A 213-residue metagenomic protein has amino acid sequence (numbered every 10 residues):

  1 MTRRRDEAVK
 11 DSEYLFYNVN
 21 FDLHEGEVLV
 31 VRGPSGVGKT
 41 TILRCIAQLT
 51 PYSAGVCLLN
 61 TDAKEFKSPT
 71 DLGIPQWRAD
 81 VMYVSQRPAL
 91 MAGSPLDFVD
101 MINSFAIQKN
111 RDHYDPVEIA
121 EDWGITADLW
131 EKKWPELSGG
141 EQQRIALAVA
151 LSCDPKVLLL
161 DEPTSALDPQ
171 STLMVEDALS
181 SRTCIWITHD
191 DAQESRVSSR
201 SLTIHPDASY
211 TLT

Functional and structural regions predicted by a protein language model:
R32-P34: The feature captures the beta-strand-to-loop junction immediately N-terminal to the Walker
A47: Helix-to-loop junction immediately C-terminal to a conserved catalytic motif
V56-Q76: ABC ATPase NBD Q-loop/coupling interface
D80, R87, A92-D112: Q-loop/switch helix immediately C-terminal to the Walker
K133-E141: Conserved ABC ATPase signature
L147: Hydrophobic anchor residue at the start of the ABC signature
L158-E162: Catalytic Walker B motif of ABC-type/P-loop ATPase nucleotide-binding domains
